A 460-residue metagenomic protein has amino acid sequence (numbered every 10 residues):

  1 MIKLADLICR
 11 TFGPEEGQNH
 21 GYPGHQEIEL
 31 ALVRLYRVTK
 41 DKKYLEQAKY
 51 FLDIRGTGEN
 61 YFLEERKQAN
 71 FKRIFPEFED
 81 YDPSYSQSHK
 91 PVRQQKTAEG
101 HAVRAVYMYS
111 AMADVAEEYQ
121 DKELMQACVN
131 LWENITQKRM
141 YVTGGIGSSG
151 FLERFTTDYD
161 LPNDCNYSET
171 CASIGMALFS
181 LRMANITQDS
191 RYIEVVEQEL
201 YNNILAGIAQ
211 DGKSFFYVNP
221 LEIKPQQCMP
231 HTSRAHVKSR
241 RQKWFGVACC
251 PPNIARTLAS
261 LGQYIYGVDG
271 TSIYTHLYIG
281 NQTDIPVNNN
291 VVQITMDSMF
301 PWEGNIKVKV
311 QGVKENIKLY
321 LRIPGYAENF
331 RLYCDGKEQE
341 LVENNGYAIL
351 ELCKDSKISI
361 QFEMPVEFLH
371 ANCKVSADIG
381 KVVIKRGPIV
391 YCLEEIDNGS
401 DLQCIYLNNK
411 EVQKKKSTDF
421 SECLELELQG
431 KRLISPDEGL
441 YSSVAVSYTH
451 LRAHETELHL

Functional and structural regions predicted by a protein language model:
M1-E16, A48-L63, E77-Y81, C128-T143 (+1 more regions): Long, well-ordered core segments of solenoidal/helical folds
M1-I2, Y36-K49, G56, A116-V129 (+1 more regions): Structural helix-adjacent loops and short alpha-helical linkers that scaffold large soluble proteins
M1-R37: Aromatic-lined, polymer-binding surfaces characteristic of secreted/periplasmic polysaccharide-degrading enzymes
P23-Y36, E65-H101, G145-E169, G212-Q242: Carbohydrate-binding/catalytic loop surfaces
E29-K40, Y107-K122, D160-D164, G175-Q188 (+2 more regions): Well-ordered alpha-helical scaffold segments within catalytic/enzyme domains
A48, C128, E194-N202, G207-K309 (+4 more regions): C-terminal beta-rich recognition modules with glycine/proline-rich loops and embedded aromatic residues
N316-C334: Beta-strand-rich binding/interaction modules
H450-L460: Single conserved hydrophobic/aromatic residue that forms the stacking wall/gate of nucleotide- or nucleobase-binding
